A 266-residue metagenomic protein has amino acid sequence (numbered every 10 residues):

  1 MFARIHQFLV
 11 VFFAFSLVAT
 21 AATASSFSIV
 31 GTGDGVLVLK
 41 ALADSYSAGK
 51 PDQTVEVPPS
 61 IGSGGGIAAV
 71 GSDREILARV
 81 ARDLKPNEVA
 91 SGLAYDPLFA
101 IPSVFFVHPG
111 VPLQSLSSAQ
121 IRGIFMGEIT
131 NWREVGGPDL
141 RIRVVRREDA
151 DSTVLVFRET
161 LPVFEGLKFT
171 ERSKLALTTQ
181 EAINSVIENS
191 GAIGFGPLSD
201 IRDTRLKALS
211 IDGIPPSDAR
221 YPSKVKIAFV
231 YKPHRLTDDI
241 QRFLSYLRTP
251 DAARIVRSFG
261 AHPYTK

Functional and structural regions predicted by a protein language model:
M1-I5: N-terminal secretory signal peptides that target proteins for export/translocation
Q7-T20: Bacterial N-terminal signal peptides
A21-K266: Exported/periplasmic ABC-transporter solute-binding proteins
